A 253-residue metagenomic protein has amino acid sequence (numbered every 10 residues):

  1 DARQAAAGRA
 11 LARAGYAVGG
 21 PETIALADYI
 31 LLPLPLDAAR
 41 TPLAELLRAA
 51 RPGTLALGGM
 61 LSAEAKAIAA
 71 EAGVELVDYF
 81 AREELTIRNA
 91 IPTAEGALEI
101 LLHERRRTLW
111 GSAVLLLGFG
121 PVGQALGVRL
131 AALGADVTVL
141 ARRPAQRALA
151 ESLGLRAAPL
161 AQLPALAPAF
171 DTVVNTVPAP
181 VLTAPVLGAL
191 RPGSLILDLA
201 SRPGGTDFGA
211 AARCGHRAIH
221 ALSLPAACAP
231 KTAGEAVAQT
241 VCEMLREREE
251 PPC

Functional and structural regions predicted by a protein language model:
D1-A10, A14-E22, L133-L153: NAD(P)-binding Rossmann-fold cofactor-contacting core
D1-L11, W110-A131: Glycine-rich adenosine-cofactor-binding loop
G15, L26-Y29, G53-T54, G73 (+6 more regions): Short, well-ordered alpha-helix to beta-strand connector turns
L31-G111, A221, T240: Glycine/serine-rich phosphate-binding loop and adjoining beta1-alpha1 elements at the start of nucleotide-handling
P33, G58-G59, L76-R82, H103 (+5 more regions): Conserved mixed alpha/beta catalytic, RNA-binding, or beta-rich assembly cores of soluble enzyme, regulatory
P35-A56, A150-A226: Rossmann-like adenosine-cofactor binding region
M60-A81, L199-R246: Rossmann-fold NAD(P)-binding glycine/threonine-rich loop
